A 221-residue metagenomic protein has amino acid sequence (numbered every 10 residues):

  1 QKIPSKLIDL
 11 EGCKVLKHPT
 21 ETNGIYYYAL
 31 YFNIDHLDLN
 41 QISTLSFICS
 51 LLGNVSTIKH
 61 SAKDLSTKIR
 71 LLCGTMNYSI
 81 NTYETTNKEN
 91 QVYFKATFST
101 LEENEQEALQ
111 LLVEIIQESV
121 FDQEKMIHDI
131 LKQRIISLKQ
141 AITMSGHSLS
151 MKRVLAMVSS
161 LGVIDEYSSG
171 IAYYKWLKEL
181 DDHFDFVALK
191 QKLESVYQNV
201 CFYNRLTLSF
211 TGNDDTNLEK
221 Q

Functional and structural regions predicted by a protein language model:
Q1-Y26: N- or domain-start disorder-to-order transition segments that initiate the globular core
E11, F184-K192: Short linear interaction motifs
K14-L16, N33, K192-E194: Residue-level detector of functional hotspots within protein domains
H18-T20, T86-K88, Q198: Generic marker of residues within folded, mature protein domains
N23-N54, K59-E118, E124-H183, Y203-G212: M16 family metallopeptidases and their MPP-like homologs
D165, L189-Q221: Non-catalytic, conformational "gating/processing" segments within enzyme and secreted inhibitor domains
